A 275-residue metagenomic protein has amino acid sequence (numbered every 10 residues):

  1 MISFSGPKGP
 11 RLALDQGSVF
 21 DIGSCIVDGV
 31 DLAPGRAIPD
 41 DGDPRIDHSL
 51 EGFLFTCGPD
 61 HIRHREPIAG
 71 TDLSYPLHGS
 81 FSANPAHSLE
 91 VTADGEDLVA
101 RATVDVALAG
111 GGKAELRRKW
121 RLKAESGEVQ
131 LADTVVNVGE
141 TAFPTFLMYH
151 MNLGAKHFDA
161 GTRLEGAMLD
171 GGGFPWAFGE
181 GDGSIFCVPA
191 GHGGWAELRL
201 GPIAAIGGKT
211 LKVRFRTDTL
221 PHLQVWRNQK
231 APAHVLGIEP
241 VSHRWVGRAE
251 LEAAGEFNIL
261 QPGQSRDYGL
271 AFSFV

Functional and structural regions predicted by a protein language model:
M1-Q130, T141-P144, N152-V275: Surface-exposed acidic/polar loop and edge beta-strand patches at domain peripheries
